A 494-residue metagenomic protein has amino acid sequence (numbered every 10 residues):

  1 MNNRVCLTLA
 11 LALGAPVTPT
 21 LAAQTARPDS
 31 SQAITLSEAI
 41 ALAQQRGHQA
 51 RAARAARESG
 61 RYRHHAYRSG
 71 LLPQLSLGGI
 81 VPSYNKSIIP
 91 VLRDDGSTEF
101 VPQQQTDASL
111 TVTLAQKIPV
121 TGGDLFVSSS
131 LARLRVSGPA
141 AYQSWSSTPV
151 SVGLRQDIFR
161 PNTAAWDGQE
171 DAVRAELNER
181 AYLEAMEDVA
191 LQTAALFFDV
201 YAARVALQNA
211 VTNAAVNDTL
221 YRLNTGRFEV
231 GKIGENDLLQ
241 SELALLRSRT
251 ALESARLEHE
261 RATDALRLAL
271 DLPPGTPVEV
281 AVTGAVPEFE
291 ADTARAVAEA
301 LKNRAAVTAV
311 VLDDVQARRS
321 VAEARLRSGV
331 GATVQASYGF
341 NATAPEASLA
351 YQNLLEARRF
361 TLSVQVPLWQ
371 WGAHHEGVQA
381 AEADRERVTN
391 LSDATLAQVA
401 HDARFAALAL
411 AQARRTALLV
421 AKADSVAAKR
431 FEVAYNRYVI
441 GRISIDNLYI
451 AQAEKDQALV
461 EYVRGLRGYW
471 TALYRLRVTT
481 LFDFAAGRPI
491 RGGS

Functional and structural regions predicted by a protein language model:
C6, L21-P28, S83-N85, P274 (+2 more regions): Acidic, low-complexity, intrinsically disordered peripheral segments
C6-P16: Bacterial N-terminal signal peptides
A26-I40: Regulatory alphaC helix of protein kinase catalytic domains
R27-S30, G78-V152, V280-D292, A322 (+2 more regions): Small/polar, glycine/serine/threonine/aspartate-rich low-complexity segments that form flexible
A41-R51, E58-P73, S109-A141, V152-E170 (+7 more regions): A glycine-/polar-enriched beta->alpha junction
A43-Q44, S97-T98, I233, D237-L238 (+3 more regions): Amphipathic alpha-helical coiled-coil scaffold segments and their short linker/junction regions
S59-R61, Y67-S69, D218-R222, L246-P274 (+1 more regions): Short segments within alpha-helical structural elements
Q169-R174, E179-E299, A409, A413 (+2 more regions): Periplasmic alpha-helical coiled-coil/stalk elements that build and connect Gram-negative outer-membrane
